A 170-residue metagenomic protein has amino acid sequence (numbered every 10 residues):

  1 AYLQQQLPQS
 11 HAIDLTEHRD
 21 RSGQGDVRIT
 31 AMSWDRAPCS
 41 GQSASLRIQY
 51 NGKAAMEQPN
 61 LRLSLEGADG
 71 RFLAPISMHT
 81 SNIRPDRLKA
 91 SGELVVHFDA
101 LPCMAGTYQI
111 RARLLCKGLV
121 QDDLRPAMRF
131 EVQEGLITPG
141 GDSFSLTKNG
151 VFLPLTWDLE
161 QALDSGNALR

Functional and structural regions predicted by a protein language model:
A1-R170: Localized sequence-composition bias
